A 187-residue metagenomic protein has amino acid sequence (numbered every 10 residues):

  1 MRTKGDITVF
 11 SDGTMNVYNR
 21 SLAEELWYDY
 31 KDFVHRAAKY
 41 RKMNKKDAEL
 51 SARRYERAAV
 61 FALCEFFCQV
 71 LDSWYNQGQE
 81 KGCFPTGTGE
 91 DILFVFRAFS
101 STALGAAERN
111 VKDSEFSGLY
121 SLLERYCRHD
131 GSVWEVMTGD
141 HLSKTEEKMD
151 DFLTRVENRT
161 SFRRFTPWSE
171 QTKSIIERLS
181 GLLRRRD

Functional and structural regions predicted by a protein language model:
M1-R54, T166, E170-K173, S180-L183: Charged alpha-helical initiation segments
Y30-F33, A37, A59, F66-F67 (+6 more regions): Amphipathic alpha-helices that form helix-helix packing interfaces
H35, C68-Q79, L104, E124-E135 (+2 more regions): Charged/polar positions within long, soluble alpha-helices
A48-E56, K112, T138: Residue-level recognition of alpha-helical structural elements
A52-N76: Short, hydrophobic, well-ordered secondary-structure elements
N76-R109, T138-K144: Short, charged amphipathic alpha-helical segments flanked by flexible coils
E108-L142, E146, D151-E157: Histidine-centered, metal-coordinating catalytic motifs and their short helical/loop contexts
M137-D187: Amphipathic, Lys/Arg-enriched alpha-helical patches that create a basic surface for binding polyanionic ligands
